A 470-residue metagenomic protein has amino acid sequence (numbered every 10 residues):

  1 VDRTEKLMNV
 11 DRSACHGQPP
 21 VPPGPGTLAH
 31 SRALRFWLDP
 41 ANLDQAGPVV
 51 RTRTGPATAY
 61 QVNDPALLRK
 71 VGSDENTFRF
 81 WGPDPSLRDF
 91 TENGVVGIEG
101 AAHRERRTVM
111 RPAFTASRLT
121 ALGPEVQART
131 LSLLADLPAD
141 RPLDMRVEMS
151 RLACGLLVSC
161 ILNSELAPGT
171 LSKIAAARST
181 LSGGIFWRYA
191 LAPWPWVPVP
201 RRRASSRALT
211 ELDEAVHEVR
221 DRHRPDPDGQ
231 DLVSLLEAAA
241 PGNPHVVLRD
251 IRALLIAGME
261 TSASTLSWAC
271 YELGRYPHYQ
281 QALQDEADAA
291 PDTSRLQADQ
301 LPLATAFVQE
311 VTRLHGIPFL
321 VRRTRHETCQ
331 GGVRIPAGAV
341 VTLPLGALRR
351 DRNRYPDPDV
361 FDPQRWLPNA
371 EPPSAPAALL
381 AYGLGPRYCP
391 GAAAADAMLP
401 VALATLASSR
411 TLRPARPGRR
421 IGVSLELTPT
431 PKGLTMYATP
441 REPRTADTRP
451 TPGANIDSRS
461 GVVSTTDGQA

Functional and structural regions predicted by a protein language model:
V1-R3, M8-V10, L43, T130 (+4 more regions): Cytochrome P450 proximal C-terminal region
D2-I98, E105, Q127-S132, A378 (+2 more regions): N-terminal membrane-proximal hinge/A-helix region immediately C-terminal to the signal-anchor transmembrane segment
D2-R12, H16, R79-L87, A102 (+1 more regions): Cytochrome P450 heme-thiolate monooxygenase catalytic core
C15-G24, G123, Q127, G229 (+4 more regions): Cytochrome P450 I-helix active-site segment
T27-G47, D292-G331, R352: Conserved cytochrome P450 K-helix E-x-x-R motif and the immediately C-terminal K′/meander segment
N76-T77, L343-A370: Conserved cytochrome P450 K-helix/beta-meander segment immediately N-terminal to the heme-binding cysteine loop
T91, E105, R295-L296, G331 (+4 more regions): Cytochrome P450 heme-thiolate "Cys pocket" and heme-binding signature region
M259-E286, A392-R410: Cytochrome P450 catalytic-core helices
